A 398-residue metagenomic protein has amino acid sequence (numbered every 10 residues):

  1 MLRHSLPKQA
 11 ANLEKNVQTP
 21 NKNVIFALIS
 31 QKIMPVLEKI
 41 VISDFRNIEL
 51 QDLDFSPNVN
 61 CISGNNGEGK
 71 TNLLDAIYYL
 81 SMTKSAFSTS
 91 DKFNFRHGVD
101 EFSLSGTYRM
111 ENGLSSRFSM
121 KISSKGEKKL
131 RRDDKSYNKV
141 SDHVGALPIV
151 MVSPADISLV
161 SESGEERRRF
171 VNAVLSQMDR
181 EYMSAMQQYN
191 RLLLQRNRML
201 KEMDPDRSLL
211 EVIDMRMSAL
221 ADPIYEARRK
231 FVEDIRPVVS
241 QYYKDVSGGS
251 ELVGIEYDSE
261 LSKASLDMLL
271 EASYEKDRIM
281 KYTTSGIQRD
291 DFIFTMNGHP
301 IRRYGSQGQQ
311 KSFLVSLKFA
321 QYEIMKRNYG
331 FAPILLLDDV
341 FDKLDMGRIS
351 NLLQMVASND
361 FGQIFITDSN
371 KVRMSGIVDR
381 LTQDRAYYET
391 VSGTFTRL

Functional and structural regions predicted by a protein language model:
I25-N65, S208-A219, P223-I334, K343 (+5 more regions): Conserved NTPase motor "head" modules and their coupling/switch loops across ABC/AAA+ ATPases, GTPases, and GHKL ATPases
K70: Conserved lysine of the Walker
Y79-S90, Q321-N328: Post-Walker A helix-loop "phosphate-sensing" segment adjacent to the P-loop in P-loop NTPases
M82-S158, G164-E166, L175-M178, Y182 (+2 more regions): Nucleotide-state sensing region of NTPase/ATPase domains
S158-S247, D258: An accessory alpha-helical subdomain
D338-V340: Walker B catalytic acidic pair
D368-N370: Conserved H-loop
